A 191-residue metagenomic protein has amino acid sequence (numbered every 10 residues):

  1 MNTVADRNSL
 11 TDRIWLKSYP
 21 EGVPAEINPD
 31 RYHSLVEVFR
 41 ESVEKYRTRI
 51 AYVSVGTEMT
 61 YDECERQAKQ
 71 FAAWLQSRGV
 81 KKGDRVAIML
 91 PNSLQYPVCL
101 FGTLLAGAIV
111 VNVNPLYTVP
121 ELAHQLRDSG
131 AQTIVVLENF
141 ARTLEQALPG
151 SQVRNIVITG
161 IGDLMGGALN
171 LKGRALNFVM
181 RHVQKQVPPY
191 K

Functional and structural regions predicted by a protein language model:
M1-Y32: Flexible, non-catalytic linker and terminal segments flanking ANL/adenylate-forming cores
T3-V4, S77-R78, L105-K191: Structural core segment of the AMP-binding/adenylate-forming
R13-K17, E37-T60: AMP-dependent adenylate-forming
A25-I27, E58-M59, V86-A87, I109 (+1 more regions): Short, contiguous strand/loop micro-motifs
D30-R31, T48-S93, P97-F101, T118-A123: Conserved AMP-binding/adenylate-forming core of the ANL superfamily
F39, C99, L144: Aromatic/hydrophobic pocket-lining residues that form π-stacking "cages" and hydrophobic walls in ligand
